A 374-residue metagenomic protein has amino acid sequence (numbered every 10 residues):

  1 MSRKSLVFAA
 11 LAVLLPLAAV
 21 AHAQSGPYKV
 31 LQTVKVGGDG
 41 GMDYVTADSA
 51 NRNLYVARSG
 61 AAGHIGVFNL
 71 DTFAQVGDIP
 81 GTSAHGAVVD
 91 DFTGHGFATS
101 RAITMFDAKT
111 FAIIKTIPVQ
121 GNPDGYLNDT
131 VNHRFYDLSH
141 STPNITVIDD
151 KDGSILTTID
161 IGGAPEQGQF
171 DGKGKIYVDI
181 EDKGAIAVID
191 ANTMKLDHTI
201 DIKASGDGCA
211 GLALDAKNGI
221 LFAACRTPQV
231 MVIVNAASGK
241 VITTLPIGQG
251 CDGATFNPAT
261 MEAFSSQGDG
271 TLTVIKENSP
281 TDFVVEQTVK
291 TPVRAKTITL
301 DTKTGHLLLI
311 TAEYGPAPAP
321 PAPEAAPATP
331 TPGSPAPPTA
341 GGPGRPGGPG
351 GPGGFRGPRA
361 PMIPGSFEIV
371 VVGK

Functional and structural regions predicted by a protein language model:
M1-A10: Bacterial N-terminal signal peptides that target proteins for export
A12, A19-K374: Predominantly soluble domains enriched in secretory-pathway, periplasmic, or organellar proteins
